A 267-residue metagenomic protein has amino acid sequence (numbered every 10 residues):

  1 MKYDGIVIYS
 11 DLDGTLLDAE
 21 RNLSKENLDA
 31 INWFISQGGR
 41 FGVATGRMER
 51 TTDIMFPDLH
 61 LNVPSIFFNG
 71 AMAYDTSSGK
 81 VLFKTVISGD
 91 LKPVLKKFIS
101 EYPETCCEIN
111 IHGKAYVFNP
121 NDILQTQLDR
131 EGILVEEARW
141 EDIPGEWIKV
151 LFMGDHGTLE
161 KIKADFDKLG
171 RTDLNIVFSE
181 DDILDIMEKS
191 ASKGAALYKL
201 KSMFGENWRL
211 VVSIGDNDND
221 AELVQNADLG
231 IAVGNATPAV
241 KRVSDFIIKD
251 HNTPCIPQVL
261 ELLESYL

Functional and structural regions predicted by a protein language model:
K2-V7, S24, D185-L267: Mg2+-dependent phosphoryl-transfer enzymes with acidic/Ser/Thr/Gly-rich catalytic loops
L12, R47, G215-N217: Active-site metal-binding loops of divalent metal-dependent hydrolases
E20-L124: Active-site phosphate-binding/coordination module
N27, T52-F56, I162, F166 (+3 more regions): Hydrophobic packing residues within well-ordered alpha-helices of enzyme cores
W33, K97-F98, D165-K168, A239: Alpha-helical scaffold elements within enzyme catalytic domains, especially in hydrolases
G38-G42, N62-V63, I148-K149, R209-L210 (+1 more regions): Short active-site oxyanion
L59-L61, N69, S77, L169-T172 (+2 more regions): Short, structured coil segments at secondary-structure junctions
E104-I214, D218, E222-L223, N235: Conserved acidic, metal-coordinating active-site core of Asp-based, Mg2+-dependent phosphoryl-transfer enzymes
